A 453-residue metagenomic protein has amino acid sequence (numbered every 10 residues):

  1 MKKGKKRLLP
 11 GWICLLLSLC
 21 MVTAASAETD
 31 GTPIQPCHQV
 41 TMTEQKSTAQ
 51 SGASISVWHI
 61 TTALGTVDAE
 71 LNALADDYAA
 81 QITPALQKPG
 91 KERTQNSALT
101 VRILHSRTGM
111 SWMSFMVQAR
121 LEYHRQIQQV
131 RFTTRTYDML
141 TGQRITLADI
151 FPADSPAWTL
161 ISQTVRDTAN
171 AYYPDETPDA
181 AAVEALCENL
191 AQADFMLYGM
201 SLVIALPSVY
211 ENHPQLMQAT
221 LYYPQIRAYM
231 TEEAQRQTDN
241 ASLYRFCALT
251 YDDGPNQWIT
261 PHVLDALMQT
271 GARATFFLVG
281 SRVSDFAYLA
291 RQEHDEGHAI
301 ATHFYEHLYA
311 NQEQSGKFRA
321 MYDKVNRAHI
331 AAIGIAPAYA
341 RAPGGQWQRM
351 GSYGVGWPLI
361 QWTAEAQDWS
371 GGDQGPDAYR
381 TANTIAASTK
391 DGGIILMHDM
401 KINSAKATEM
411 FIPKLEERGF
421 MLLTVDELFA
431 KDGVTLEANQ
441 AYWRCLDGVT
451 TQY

Functional and structural regions predicted by a protein language model:
M1-C37, L415: Gram-positive cell-envelope targeting signals
A25-C247: Compositionally biased intrinsically disordered regions enriched in Thr/Gly
D76-T83, G142, R166, N170 (+5 more regions): Sec-exported extracytoplasmic/periplasmic mature domains
R107-T108, Q128-Q129, M196-L197, N240-L243 (+5 more regions): Extracellular/periplasmic catalytic domains that process cell-envelope and extracellular macromolecules
S114-Q118, T136, A248-T250, T275 (+4 more regions): Soluble periplasmic/extracytoplasmic beta-strand elements of cell-envelope proteins
V117-L121, T141, D149-F151, S208 (+7 more regions): A mature extracytoplasmic/lumenal domain signature
S155, Q163, H262, S284-D285 (+1 more regions): Catalytic domains of cell-wall/extracellular-matrix polysaccharide-remodeling enzymes, centered on de-N-acetylation
E232-E313, K317-K324, A328-A331, I335-A336 (+2 more regions): Active-site beta->alpha N-cap acidic-glycine motif
